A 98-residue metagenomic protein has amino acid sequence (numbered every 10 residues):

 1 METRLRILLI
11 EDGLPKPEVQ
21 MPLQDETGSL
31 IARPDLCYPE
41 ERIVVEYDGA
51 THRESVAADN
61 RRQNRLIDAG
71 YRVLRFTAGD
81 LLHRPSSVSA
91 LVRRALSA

Functional and structural regions predicted by a protein language model:
M1-A98: Surface segments flanking catalytic/ligand-binding clefts of nucleic-acid enzymes
